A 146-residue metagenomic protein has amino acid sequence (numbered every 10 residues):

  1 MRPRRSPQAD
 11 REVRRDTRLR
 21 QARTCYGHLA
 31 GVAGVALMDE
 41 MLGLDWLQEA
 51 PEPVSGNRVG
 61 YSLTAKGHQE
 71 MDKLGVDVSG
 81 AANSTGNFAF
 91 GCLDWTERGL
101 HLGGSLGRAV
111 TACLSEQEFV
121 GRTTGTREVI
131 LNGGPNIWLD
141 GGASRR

Functional and structural regions predicted by a protein language model:
M1-E52, K73-A109, S115-Q117: Amphipathic alpha-helical dimerization/coiled-coil segments that flank or bridge DNA-binding/regulatory modules
P51-G75, T124-S144: Accessory beta->alpha helical hairpin/"wing" motif in late/C-terminal subdomains of nucleic-acid enzymes
L106-E116, V120, I137, G142 (+1 more regions): C-terminal functional regions that serve as terminal interaction/effector modules
